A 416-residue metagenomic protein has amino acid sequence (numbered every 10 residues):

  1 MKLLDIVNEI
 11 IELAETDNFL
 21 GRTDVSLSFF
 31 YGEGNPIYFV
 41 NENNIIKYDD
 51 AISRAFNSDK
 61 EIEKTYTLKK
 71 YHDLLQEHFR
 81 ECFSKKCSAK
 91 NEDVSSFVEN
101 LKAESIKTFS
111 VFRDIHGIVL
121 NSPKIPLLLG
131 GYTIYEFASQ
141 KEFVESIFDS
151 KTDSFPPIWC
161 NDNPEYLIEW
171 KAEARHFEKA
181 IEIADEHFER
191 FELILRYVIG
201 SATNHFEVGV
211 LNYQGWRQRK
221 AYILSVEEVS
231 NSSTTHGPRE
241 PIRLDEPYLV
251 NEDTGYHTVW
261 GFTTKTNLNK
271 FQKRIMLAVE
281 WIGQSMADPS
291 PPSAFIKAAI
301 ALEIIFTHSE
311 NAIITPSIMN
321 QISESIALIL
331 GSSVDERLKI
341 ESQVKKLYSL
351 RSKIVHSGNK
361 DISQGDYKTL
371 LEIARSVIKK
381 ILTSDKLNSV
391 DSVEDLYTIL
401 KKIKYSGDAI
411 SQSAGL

Functional and structural regions predicted by a protein language model:
L4-N8, E12, G21, I37 (+5 more regions): Charged, non-catalytic interaction/linker regions at domain boundaries that couple catalytic cores to substrate
N18-Y31: N-terminal ordered "arm"
F29-G34, Y38-E42, F295, R337-D391: Charge-enriched, short contiguous segments at helix-coil
Y48, S58, I300-L338: Flexible secondary-structure boundary motifs
N269-A278, S325, K345-R351: Active-site-adjacent bridging/hinge elements
L277, A294-A298, I318, I322 (+1 more regions): Residue-level detector of well-ordered alpha-helical segments, enriched for hydrophobic/aromatic packing positions
W281-I282, N320-G331, S349, K353-S357: Surface-exposed loop-to-helix/strand elements on domain peripheries
